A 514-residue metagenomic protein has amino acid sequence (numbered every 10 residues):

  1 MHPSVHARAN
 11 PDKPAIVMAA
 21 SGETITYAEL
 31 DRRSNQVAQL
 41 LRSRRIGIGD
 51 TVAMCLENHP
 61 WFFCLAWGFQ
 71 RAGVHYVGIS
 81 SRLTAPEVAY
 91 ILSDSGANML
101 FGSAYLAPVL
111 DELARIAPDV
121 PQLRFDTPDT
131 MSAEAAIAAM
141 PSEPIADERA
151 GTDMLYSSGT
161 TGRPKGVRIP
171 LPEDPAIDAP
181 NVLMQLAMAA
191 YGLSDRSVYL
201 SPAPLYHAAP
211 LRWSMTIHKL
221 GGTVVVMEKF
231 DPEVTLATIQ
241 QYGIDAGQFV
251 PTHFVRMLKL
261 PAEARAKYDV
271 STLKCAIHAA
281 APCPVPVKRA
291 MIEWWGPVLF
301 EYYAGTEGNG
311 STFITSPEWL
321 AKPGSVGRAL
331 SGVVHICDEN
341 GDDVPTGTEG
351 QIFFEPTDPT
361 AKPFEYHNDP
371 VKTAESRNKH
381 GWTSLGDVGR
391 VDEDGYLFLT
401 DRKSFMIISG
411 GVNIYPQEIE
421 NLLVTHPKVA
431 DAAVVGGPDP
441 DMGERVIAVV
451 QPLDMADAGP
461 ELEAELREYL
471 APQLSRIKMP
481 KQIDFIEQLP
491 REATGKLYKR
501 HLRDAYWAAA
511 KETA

Functional and structural regions predicted by a protein language model:
P3, S43-R44, W67, R71-D147: Structural core segment of the AMP-binding/adenylate-forming
P11-D12, A138-S158, G162-R163, Y191-V198: Conserved pre-ATP/AMP-binding loop-to-beta segment of ANL
A15-H59, A66-W67, T84-A89: Conserved AMP-binding/adenylate-forming core of the ANL superfamily
T24-A28, T152-N181: Conserved AMP-binding A3 loop
T51, E57-A85, D94-M99, S197-V198 (+2 more regions): A short helix-loop-beta submotif of the ANL/AMP-binding
L83, L100-G102, A237, G247 (+9 more regions): AMP-binding/adenylate-forming catalytic core of the ANL superfamily
D153-L155, G159, K219-L220, I244-F249 (+2 more regions): Gly/Ser/Thr-rich phosphate-binding loop
P175-V198, P202, Y206-A246, L260: Conserved AMP-binding/adenylation subdomain of ANL enzymes
